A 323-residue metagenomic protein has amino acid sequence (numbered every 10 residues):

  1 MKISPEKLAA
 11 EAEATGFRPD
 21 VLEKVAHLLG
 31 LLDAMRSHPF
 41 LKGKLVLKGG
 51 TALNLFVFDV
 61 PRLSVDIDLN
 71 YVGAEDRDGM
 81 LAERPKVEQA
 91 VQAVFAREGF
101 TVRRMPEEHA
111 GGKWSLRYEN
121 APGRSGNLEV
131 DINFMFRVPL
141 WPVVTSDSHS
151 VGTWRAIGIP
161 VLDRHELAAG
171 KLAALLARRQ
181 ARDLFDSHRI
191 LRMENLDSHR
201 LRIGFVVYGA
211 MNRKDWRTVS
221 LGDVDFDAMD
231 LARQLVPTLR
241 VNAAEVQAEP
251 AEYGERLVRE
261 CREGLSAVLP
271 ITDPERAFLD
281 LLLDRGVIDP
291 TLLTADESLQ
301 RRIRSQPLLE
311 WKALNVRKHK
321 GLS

Functional and structural regions predicted by a protein language model:
M1-L45, L55-I67, Y71-S323: Structured mid-to-C-terminal alpha-helical surface segments
G50: Active-site glycine-centered loops adjacent to acidic/histidine catalytic or metal-binding residues that shape
